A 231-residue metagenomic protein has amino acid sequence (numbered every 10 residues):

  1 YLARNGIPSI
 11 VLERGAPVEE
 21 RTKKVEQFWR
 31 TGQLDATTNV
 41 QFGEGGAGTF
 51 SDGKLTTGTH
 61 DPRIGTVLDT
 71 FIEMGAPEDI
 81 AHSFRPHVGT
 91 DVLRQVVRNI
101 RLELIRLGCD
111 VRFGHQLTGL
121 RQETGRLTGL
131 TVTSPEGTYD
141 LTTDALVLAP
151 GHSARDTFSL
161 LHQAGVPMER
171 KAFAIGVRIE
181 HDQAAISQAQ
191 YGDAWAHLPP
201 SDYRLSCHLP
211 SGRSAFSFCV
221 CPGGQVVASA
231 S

Functional and structural regions predicted by a protein language model:
Y1-S231: Residues forming the flavin
